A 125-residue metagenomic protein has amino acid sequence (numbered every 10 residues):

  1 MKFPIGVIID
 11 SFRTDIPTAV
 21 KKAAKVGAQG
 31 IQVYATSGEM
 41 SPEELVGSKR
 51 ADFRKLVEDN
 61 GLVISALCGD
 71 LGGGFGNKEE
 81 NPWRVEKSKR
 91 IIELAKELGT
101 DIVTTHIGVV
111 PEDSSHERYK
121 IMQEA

Functional and structural regions predicted by a protein language model:
M1-I9, R13, R54, E58: Mobile, glycine- and charge-enriched loop segments and immediately flanking short secondary-structure elements within
F3-I9, I31-V33, I64-G69, V103-T105: Hydrophobic faces of well-ordered beta-strands that scaffold small-molecule active sites in alpha/beta enzyme cores
V7, T18, K22-A28, A35-P42: Conserved N-terminal beta1-alpha1 strand-loop-helix module at the mouth
I9, P42-E43, N81, Y119: A generic secondary-structure micro-motif detector that highlights 1-2 residue hydrophobic/ambivalent hotspots embedded
D15-K22, L56-N60, G74-A125: Active-site acidic/histidine proton-transfer and metal-coordination neighborhood in alpha/beta enzyme cores
Q32-E58, I107-S114: Glycine-rich, proline-tolerant flexible connector loops at the mouths of alpha/beta enzymes
Y34-M40, C68-G76: Glycine-/proline-rich flexible loop or hinge segments
